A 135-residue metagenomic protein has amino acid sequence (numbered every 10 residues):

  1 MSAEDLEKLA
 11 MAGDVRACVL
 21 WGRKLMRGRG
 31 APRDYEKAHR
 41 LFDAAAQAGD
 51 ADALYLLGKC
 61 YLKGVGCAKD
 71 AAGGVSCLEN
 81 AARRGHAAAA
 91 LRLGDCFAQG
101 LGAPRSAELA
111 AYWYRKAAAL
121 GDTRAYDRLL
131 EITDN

Functional and structural regions predicted by a protein language model:
M1-D5, P32-L41, A68-C77, P104-W113: Structural signature of tandem alpha-helical TPR/SEL1-like repeats, specifically the intra-repeat loop/turn
M1-E4, A118-N135: Terminal, low-structured helical/coil segments at or just beyond the last alpha-helical repeat
S2-G30: Alpha-helical segment of the N-proximal tetratricopeptide repeat
L9-A10, A17, A45-A46, A53 (+6 more regions): Small-residue (primarily alanine) positions within well-ordered alpha-helices, especially packing/interaction faces
A12-D14, R27-R29, A48-D50, K63-V65 (+6 more regions): Short helix-capping/linker turns of helical repeat alpha-solenoids
C18-R27, L56-K63, C67, R92-Q99 (+1 more regions): Hydrophobic face of amphipathic alpha-helices that form TPR/SEL1-like repeat modules and related alpha-solenoid
A51-D52, G58, A71-V75: Eukaryotic tandem repeat interaction scaffolds
